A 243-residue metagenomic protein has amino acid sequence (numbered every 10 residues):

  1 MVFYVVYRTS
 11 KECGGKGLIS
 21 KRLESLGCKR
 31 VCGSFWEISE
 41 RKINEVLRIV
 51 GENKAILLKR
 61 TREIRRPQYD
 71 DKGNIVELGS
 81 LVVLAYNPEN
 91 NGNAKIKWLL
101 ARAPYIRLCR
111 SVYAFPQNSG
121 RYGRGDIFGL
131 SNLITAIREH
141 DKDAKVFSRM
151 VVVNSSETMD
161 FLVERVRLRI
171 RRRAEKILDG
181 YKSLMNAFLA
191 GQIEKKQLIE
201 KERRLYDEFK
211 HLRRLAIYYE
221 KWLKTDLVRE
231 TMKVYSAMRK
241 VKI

Functional and structural regions predicted by a protein language model:
M1-C32, R41-L81, E89-I106, R110 (+1 more regions): Long, contiguous binding/interaction regions
F35: Phosphate/adenylate-binding glycine loop and adjacent helical scaffold
